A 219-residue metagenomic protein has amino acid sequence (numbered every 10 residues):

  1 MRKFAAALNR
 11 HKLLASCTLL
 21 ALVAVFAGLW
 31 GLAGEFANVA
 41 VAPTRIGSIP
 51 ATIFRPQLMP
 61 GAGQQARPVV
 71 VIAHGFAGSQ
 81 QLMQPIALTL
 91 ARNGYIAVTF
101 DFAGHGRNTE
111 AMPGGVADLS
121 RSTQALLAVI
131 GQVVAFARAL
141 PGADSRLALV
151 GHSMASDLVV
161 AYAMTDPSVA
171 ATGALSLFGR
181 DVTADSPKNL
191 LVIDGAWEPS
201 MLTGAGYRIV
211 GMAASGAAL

Functional and structural regions predicted by a protein language model:
V25-Q65: N-terminal cap/lid segment of alpha/beta-hydrolase-fold proteins
Q64-G75: Short beta-strand element of the alpha/beta-hydrolase
F76-L88, F102: The serine-hydrolase catalytic nucleophile loop
L82, D118-P141: Alpha/beta-hydrolase active-site loop
A91-A111: Conserved alpha/beta-hydrolase
G131-P187: Primarily recognizes the serine-hydrolase "nucleophile elbow" in alpha/beta-hydrolase and SGNH/GDSL folds
V192-D194: Short beta-strand/loop motif that positions the catalytic acidic residue of the alpha/beta-hydrolase fold
P199-G211: Short alpha-helix in the alpha/beta-hydrolase fold that links the catalytic acid
